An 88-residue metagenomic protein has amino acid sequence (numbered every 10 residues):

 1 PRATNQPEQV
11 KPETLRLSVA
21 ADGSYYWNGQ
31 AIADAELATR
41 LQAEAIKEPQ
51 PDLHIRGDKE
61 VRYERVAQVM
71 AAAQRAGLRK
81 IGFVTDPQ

Functional and structural regions predicted by a protein language model:
P1-Q88: Long, low-hydrophobicity, acidic/polar, solvent-exposed interaction domains
